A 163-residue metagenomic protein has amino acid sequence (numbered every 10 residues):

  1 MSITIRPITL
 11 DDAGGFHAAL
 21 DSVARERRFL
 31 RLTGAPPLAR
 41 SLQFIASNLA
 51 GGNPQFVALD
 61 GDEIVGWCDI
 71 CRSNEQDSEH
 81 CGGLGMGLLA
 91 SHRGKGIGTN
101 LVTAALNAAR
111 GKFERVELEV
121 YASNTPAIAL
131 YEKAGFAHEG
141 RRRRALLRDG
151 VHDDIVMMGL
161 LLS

Functional and structural regions predicted by a protein language model:
T4-A18: A short beta-loop-alpha structural element at the N-terminal edge of CoA-dependent acyl/N-acetyltransferase catalytic
P7-D11, A24, R28-S91, V102-A104 (+2 more regions): Acetyl-CoA-dependent GNAT
D62, G96, G150: Conserved G/P- and acidic residue-centered "switch" motifs that form tight phosphate/ATP-binding loops in soluble
E63-G66, P126, H152: Glycine-rich acetyl-CoA-binding "A-motif" of GNAT/NAT acetyltransferases
D77, L89-T103, Y121-A129, K133: Conserved glycine-rich acetyl-CoA-binding loop
A109-E119: Conserved GNAT acetyl-CoA-binding A-motif
E117-Y121, E132, A137-D153: Conserved catalytic-core motifs of GNAT/GCN5-like acyltransferases
D154-S163: Terminal substrate-recognition subdomain of acyl/acetyltransferases
